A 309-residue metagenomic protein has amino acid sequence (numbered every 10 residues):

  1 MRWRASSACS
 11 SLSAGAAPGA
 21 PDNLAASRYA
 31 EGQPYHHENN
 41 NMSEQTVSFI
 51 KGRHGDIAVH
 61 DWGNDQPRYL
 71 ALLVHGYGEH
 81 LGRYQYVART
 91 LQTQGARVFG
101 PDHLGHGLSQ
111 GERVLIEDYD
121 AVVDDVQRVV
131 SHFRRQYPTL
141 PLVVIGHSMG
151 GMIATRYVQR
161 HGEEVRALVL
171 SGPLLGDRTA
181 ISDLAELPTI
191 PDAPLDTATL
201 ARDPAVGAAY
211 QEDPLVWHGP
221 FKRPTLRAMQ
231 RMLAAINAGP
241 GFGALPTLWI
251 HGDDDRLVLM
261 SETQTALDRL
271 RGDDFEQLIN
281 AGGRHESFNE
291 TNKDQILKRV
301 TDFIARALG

Functional and structural regions predicted by a protein language model:
M42-G63: N-terminal cap/lid segment of alpha/beta-hydrolase-fold proteins
G78-H80, G107-F133, Y137: Catalytic nucleophile-loop/oxyanion-hole region of alpha/beta-hydrolase and closely related hydrolase-like folds
A88-G111: Conserved alpha/beta-hydrolase
Y137-H147: Alpha/beta-hydrolase fold nucleophile elbow
V169-R178: Active-site nucleophile loop of the alpha/beta-hydrolase fold
W249-H251, D255: Short beta-strand/loop motif that positions the catalytic acidic residue of the alpha/beta-hydrolase fold
L259-D268: Short alpha-helix in the alpha/beta-hydrolase fold that links the catalytic acid
A281-G309: Catalytic active-site module of serine/aspartate enzymes centered on a nucleophile-bearing elbow/loop
